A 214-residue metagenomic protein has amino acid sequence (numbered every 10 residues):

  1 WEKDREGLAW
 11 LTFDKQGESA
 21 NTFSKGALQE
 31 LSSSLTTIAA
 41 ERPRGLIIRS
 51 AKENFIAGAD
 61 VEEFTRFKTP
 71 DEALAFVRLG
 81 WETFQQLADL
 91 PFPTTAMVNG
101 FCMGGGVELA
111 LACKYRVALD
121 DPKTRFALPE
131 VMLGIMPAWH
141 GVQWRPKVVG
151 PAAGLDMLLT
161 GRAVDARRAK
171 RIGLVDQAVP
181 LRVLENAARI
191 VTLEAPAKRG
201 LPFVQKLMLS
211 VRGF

Functional and structural regions predicted by a protein language model:
W1-A9, D14, A152, L159-F214: Amphipathic alpha-helical segments at domain termini/boundaries
W1-R49, Q85: Conserved CoA-thioester-binding segment of acyl-CoA-metabolizing enzymes
S50-T83, C102, M132-G134: Glycine- (often His-adjacent) and acidic-residue-rich active-site loop that binds/positions the CoA thioester
Q86-L133, P137: Glycine-rich beta-to-alpha active-site loop
G141-A152: Hydrophobic, secondary-structure "cap" segments at the distal end of domains
